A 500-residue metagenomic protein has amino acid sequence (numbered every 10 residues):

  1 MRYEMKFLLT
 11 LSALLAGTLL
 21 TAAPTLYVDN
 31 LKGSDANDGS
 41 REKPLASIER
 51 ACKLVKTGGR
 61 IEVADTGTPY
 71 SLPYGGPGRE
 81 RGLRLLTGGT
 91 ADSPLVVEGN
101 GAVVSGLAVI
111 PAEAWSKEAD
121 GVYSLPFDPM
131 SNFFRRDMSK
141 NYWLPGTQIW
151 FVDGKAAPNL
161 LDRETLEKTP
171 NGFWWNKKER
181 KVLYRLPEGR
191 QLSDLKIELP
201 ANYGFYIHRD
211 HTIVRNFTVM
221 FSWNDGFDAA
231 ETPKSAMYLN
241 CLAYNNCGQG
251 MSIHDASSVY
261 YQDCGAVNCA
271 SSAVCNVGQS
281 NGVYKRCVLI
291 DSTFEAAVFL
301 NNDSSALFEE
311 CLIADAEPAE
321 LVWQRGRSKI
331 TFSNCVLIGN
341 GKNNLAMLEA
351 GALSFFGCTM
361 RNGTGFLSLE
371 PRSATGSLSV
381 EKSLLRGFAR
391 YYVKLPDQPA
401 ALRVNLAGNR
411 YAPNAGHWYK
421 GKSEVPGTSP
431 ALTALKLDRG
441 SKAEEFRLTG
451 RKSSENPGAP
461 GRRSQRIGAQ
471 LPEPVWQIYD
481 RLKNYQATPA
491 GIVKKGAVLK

Functional and structural regions predicted by a protein language model:
M1-L8: Positively charged n-region of N-terminal signal peptides that target proteins for export
T10-T18: Bacterial N-terminal signal peptides
T21-A22: Boundary at the C-terminal end of the N-terminal hydrophobic targeting segment
Y27-S222, D228, S252, W418-K500: Extracellular polysaccharide-degrading/modifying enzymes targeting complex plant/algal/animal polysaccharides
P73, R81-G89, V104-L107, N202-H208 (+9 more regions): Glycine-rich beta-solenoid repeat tracts in large extracellular/virion proteins
H211-F221, K234-G248, S257-S272, Q279-E295 (+6 more regions): Right-handed parallel beta-helix
